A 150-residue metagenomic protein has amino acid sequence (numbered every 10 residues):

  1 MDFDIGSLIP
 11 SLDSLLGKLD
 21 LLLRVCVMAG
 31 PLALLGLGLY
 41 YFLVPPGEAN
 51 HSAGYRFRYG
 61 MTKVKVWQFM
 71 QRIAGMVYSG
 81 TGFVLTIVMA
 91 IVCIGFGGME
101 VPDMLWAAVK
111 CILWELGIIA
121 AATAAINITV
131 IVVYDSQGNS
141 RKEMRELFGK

Functional and structural regions predicted by a protein language model:
M1-A29, F96, V101-L116: Long, highly hydrophobic alpha-helical transmembrane signal-anchor segments
D2-D13, Q137-K150: Low-complexity, intrinsically disordered extramembrane tails and loops of integral membrane proteins
L22-L43: N-terminal signal-anchor transmembrane alpha helix
G36-G54, A122-D135: Membrane-water interface of transmembrane alpha-helices
R56-A74, M144-K150: Short membrane-interface loop/juxtamembrane segments of multi-pass integral membrane proteins
Q71-T86: Select subsegments of transmembrane alpha-helices in polytopic membrane proteins, especially boundary-proximal
L85-V101: Juxtamembrane "helix exit" motif at the C-terminal ends of alpha-helical transmembrane segments in multi-pass membrane
V101-L147: Alpha-helical transmembrane segments and their immediate juxtamembrane interface regions
